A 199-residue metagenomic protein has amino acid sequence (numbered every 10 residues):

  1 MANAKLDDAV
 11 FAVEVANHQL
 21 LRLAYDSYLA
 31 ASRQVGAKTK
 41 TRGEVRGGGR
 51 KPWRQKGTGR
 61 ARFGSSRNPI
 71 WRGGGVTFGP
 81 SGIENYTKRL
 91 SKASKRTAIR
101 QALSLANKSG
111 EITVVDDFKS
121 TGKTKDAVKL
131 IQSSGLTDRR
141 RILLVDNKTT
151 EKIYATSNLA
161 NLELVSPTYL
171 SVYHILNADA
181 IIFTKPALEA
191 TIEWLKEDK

Functional and structural regions predicted by a protein language model:
M1-V35, P80-K199: Extended polybasic, low-complexity segments that bind anionic RNA or targeting/receptor surfaces
G36-R42: Short coil/turn segments at secondary-structure boundaries
R42-G79: Glycine/serine-rich anion-binding loops at beta->alpha junctions that coordinate negatively charged ligand groups
